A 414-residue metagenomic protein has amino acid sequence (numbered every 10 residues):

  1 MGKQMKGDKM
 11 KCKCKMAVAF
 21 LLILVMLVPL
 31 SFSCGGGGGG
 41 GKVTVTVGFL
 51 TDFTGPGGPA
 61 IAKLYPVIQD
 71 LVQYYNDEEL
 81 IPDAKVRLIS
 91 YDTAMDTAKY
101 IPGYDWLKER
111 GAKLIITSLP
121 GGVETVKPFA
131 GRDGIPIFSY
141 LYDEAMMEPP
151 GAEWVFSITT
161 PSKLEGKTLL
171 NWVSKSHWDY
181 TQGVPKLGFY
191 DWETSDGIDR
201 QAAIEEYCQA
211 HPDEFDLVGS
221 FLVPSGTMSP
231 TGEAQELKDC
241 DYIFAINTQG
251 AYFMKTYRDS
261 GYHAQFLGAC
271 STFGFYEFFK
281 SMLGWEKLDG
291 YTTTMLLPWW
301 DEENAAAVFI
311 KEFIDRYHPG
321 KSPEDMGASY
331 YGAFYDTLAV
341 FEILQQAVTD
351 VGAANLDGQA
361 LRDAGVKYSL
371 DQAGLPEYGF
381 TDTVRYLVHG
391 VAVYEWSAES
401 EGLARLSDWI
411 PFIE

Functional and structural regions predicted by a protein language model:
M1-T46, D77, E109, F412-E414: Short, low-complexity disordered leader/linker segments with a strong preference for bacterial N-terminal type II
G36-K42, P59-P66, E78-P149, I158 (+3 more regions): Beta-alpha junction/loop-to-helix N-cap segments that form part of ligand/metal-binding clefts
G48-Q69, Y91-A98, P120, Y190-D199 (+1 more regions): Extracytoplasmic "Venus flytrap"
F49, L107-P120, F138-Y140, K186-D191 (+4 more regions): Periplasmic-binding protein-like
T93, I137-S139, E144-M147, S225 (+2 more regions): Venus flytrap/periplasmic-binding-protein-like
M146, E153-S260, D301-E302, V308: Extracellular/periplasmic Venus flytrap/periplasmic-binding protein
Y257-F334, F412: Extracellular/periplasmic periplasmic-binding protein-like sensory domains
H318-Y330, F341-G402: Segments of small-molecule ligand-sensing domains
